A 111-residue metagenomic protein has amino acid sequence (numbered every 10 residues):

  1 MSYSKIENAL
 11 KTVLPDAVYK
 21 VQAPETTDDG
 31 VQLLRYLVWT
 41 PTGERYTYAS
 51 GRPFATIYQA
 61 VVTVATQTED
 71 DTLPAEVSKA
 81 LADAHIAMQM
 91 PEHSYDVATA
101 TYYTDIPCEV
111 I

Functional and structural regions predicted by a protein language model:
M1-T12, T42-A55, P91-I111: Short, charged interaction patches at domain edges and termini
M1-T47, E69: Small/polar-rich, solvent-exposed N-terminal microdomains that initiate assembly or binding
L14-P15, A80-M88: A common structural junction motif
V18-K20, M88-H93: A short linear hydrophobic-aromatic micro-motif
L34-Y36, Q59-V61, Y103-D105: Broad gene-expression machinery/nucleic-acid interaction feature
P53-T66: Short glycine-rich, basic-tinged beta-strand/loop micro-motifs
E69-E76: Short, conserved charged micro-motifs
